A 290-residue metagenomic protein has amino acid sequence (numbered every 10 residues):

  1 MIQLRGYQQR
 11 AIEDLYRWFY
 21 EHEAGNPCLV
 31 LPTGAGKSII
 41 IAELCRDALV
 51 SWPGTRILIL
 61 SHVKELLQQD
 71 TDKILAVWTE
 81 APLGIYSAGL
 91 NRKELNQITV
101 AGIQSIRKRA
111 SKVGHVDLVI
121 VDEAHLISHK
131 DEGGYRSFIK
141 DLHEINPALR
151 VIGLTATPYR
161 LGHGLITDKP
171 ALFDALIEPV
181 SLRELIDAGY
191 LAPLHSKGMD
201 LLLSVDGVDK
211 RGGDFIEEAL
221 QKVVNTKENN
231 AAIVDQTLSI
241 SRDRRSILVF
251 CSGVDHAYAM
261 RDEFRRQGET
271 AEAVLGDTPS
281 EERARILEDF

Functional and structural regions predicted by a protein language model:
M1-V30: Conserved pre-motif I regulatory segment
H22-A35, I39-Q69, N146: Conserved SF1/SF2 helicase motif Ia
S38, R56-L67, A219-Q267, A271-E272: Conserved strand-helix element at the start of the C-terminal RecA-like helicase core
T55, K64-S87: Conserved helix-turn-beta segment of the N-terminal RecA-like "Helicase ATP-binding" lobe in SF1/SF2 helicases
L83-E94, L248, Y258-D262, E269-F290: Conserved helicase ATPase core of P-loop NTP-dependent helicases/translocases
A88-L118, H129: Conserved helix/coil segment N-terminal to the catalytic DExD/H
L126-S196: Post-DEXD/H (motif II) to motif III coupling segment of the RecA-like Helicase ATP-binding lobe
A175-C251: Conserved interdomain linker/interface between the two RecA-like ATPase lobes of SF2 helicase motors
